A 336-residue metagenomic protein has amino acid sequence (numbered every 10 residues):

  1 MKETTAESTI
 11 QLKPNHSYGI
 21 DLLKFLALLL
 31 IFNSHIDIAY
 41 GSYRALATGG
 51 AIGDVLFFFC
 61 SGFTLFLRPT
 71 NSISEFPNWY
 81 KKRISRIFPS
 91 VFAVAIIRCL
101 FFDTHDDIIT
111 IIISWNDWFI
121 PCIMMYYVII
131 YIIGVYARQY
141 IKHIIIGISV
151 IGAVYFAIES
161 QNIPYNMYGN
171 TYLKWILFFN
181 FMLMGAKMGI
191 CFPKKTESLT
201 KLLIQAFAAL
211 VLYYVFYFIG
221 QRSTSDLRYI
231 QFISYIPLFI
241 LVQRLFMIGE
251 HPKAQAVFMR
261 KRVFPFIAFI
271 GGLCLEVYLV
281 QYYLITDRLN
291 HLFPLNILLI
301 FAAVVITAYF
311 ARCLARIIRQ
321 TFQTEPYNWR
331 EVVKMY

Functional and structural regions predicted by a protein language model:
M1-Y155, S160-Q161, K195-F207, A254-F269 (+2 more regions): Membrane-cytosol interface segments of multi-pass membrane proteins, especially ER/Golgi lipid-handling enzymes
F32, Y168, M188, D226-Y229: Extracellular, surface-exposed passenger/stalk and repeat segments of large secreted bacterial proteins
S61, W118, F179-A186, I236-R244 (+1 more regions): Alpha-helical transmembrane segments and their membrane-interface exit regions
T64-L67, G134, A186, I190 (+1 more regions): Short glycine/serine- and small hydrophobic-enriched flexible loop segments
D107-I112, N170, D226-L227: Extracytoplasmic catalytic-loop and juxtamembrane helix elements of membrane-embedded, polyprenol/dolichol-linked
V150-C191, K195: Long hydrophobic alpha-helical segments that form multi-pass transmembrane helix bundles in integral membrane proteins
Y172-F179, P193-A303: Alpha-helical transmembrane segments and terminal signal-anchor/GPI-anchor hydrophobic tails, characterized by long
